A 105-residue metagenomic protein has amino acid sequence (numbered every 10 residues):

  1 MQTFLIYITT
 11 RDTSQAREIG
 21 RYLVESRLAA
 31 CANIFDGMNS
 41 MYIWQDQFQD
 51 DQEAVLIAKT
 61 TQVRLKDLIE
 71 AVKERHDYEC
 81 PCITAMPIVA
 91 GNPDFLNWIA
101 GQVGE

Functional and structural regions predicted by a protein language model:
M1-E105: Positively charged, small/polar-rich N-terminal and surface patches that mediate targeting and assembly and bind
